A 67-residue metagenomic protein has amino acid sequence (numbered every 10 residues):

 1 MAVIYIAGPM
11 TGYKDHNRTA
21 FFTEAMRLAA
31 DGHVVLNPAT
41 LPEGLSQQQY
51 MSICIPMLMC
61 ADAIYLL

Functional and structural regions predicted by a protein language model:
M1-L67: Conserved catalytic or regulatory cores that recognize and/or transform ribose-phosphate-containing ligands
